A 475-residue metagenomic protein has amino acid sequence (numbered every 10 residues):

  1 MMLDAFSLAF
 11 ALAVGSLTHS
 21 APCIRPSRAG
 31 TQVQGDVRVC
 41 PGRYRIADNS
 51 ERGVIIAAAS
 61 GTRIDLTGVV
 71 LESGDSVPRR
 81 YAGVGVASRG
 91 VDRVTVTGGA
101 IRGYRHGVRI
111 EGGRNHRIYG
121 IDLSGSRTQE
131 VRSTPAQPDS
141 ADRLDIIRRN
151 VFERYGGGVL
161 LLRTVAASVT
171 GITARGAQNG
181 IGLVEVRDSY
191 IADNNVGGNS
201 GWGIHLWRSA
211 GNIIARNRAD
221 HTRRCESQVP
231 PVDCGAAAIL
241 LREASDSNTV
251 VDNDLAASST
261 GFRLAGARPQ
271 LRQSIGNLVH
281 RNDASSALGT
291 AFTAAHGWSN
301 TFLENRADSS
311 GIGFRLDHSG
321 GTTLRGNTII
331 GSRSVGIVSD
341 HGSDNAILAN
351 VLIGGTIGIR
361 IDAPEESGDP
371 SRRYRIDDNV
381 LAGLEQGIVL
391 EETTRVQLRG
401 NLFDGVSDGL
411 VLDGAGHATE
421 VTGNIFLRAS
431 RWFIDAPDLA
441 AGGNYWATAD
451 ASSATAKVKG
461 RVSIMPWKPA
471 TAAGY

Functional and structural regions predicted by a protein language model:
F6-H19: Hydrophobic h-region of N-terminal signal peptides that target proteins for export in Gram-negative bacteria
S20-R25, R38-D48, S60-Y104, R127-F152 (+1 more regions): Right-handed parallel beta-helix/beta-spiral solenoid domain characteristic of secreted/periplasmic
P22, V33, A136-A141, I147 (+4 more regions): Acidic, glycine- and Ser/Thr-rich low-complexity intrinsically disordered tracts in extracellular/secreted proteins
S27-Q32, D48-A58, R109-G112, W432-A436: Short, T/G/N/S-enriched strand-turn elements that build extracellular solenoid repeat scaffolds
R38, I55-I56, D65, E72 (+28 more regions): Extracellular beta-strand solenoid repeats
N49-I55, P78-A87, G103-H106, R132-L161 (+11 more regions): Extracellular beta-strand/beta-solenoid scaffold signature
S60, D92, G113-N115, V165-A166 (+11 more regions): Short "repeat-start/strand-capping" segments in structured domains, especially the N-termini of parallel beta-helix
